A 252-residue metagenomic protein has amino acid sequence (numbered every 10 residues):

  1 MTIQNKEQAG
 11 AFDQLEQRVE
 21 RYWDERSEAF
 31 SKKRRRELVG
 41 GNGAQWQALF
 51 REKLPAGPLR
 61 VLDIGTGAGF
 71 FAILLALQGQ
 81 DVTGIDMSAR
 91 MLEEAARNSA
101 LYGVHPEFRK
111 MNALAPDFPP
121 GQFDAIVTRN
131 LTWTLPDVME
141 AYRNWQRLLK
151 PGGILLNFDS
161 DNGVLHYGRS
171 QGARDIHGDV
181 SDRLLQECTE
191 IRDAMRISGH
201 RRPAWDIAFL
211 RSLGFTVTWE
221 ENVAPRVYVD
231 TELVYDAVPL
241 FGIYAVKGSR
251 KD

Functional and structural regions predicted by a protein language model:
T2-G57, A224: Conserved class I S-adenosyl-L-methionine
L62-I64, A68-A115: Class I SAM-dependent methyltransferase SAM/SAH-binding core
L114-I126: A short acidic, Gly/Pro-enriched loop at the edge of an enzyme's catalytic core that lines a small-molecule cofactor
A125-V138: A short SAM/SAH-binding and catalytic strip from SAM-dependent methyltransferases
M139-P151: A short glycine-rich, Lys/Arg-flanked "PGG" loop and its adjoining helix->strand segment in the class I
G153-S160: Conserved beta-strand signature within the Rossmann-like core of class I S-adenosyl-L-methionine
S160-D230: C-terminal alpha-helical "lid/dimerization" subdomain adjacent to the S-adenosyl-L-methionine
L213, D230-D252: Core SAM-dependent methyltransferase catalytic element
